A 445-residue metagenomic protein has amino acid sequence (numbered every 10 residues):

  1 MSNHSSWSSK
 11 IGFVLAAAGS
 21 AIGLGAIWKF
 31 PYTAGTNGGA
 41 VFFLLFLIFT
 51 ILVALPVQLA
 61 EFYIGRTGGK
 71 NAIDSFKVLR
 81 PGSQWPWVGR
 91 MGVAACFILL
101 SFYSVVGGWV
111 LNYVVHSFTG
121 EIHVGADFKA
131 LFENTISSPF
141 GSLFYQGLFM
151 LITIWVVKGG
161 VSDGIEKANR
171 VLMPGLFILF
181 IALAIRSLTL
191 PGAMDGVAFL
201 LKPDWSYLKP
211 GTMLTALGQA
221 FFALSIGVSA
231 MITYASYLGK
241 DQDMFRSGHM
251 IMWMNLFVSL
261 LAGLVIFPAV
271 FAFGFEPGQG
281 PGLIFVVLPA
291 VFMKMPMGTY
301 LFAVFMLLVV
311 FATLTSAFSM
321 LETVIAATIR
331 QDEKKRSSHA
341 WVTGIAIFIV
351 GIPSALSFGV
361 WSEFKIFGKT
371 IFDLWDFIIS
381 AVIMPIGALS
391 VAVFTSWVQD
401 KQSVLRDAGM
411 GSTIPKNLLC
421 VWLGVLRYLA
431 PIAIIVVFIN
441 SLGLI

Functional and structural regions predicted by a protein language model:
M1-W28, L55-F62, R66-L79, S83-R90 (+2 more regions): Membrane-interface "cap" regions at the ends of multi-pass membrane proteins
S2-N3, W7, E166, R170-L314 (+1 more regions): Membrane-embedded translocation segments of transport machinery
S2-S5, Y32-N37, T67, A72-M91 (+6 more regions): Inter-helical loop and helix-membrane interface segments of multi-pass membrane transporters/permeases
S6-A17, V41-L45, Q84-F97, F144-G147 (+6 more regions): Select transmembrane alpha-helical segments in multipass membrane proteins
G12-F49, S229-A235, F245-H249, W253-M254 (+1 more regions): Transmembrane helix-boundary motif of multi-pass solute transporters/channels
T33-N37, Q84-L99, E133, L148-V171 (+3 more regions): Membrane-water interface regions at transmembrane-helix termini and the short interhelical loops of multi-pass membrane
D74, G107-S137, Y237-D241, R246 (+5 more regions): Helix-loop-helix connectors at the membrane interface of multi-pass transporters/channels
T370-V393, P415-I445: A generic transmembrane alpha-helix motif of multi-pass inner-membrane proteins
